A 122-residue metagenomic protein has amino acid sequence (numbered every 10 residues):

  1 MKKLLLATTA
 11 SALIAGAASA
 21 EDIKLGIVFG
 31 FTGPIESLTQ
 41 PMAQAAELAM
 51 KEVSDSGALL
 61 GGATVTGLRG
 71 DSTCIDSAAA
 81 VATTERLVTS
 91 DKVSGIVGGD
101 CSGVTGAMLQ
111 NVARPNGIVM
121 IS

Functional and structural regions predicted by a protein language model:
M1-A20: Gram-negative bacterial Sec-dependent N-terminal signal peptides
T8-T9, T32, S102-T105: Ser/Thr-centric signal marking residues that sit in or immediately flank functional binding/regulatory motifs
A18-I27, L59-T66: Immediate post-signal peptide segment of exported/extracytoplasmic ligand-binding proteins
D22-P41, D100: Short beta-strand segments enriched in small/hydrophobic residues
S37-Q44, S56-S122: Beta-alpha junction/loop-to-helix N-cap segments that form part of ligand/metal-binding clefts
A43-K51: Short catalytic helix/loop segments, enriched in acidic residues and glycine and frequently bearing histidine
